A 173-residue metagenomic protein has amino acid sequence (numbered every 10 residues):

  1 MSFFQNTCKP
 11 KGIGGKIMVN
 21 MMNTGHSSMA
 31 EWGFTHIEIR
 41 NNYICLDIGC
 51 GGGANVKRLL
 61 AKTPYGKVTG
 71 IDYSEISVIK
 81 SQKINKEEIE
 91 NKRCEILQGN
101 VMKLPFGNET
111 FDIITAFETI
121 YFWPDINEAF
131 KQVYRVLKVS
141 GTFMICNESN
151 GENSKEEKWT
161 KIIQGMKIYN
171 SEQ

Functional and structural regions predicted by a protein language model:
S2-F4, P10-N23, S27, T142-Q173: C-terminal alpha-helical "lid/dimerization" subdomain adjacent to the S-adenosyl-L-methionine
T24-Y43, R58: Conserved alpha-helix/loop element of class I SAM-dependent methyltransferases that forms part of the SAM/SAH-binding
I37-I39, K62-T63, L137: A generic alpha-to-beta junction signature in SAM-dependent methyltransferases
N42, L137-T142: Short glycine-dipeptide loop
I44-K103: Class I SAM-dependent methyltransferase SAM/SAH-binding core
M102-I114: A short acidic, Gly/Pro-enriched loop at the edge of an enzyme's catalytic core that lines a small-molecule cofactor
D112-D125: A short SAM/SAH-binding and catalytic strip from SAM-dependent methyltransferases
N127-V139: A short glycine-rich, Lys/Arg-flanked "PGG" loop and its adjoining helix->strand segment in the class I
